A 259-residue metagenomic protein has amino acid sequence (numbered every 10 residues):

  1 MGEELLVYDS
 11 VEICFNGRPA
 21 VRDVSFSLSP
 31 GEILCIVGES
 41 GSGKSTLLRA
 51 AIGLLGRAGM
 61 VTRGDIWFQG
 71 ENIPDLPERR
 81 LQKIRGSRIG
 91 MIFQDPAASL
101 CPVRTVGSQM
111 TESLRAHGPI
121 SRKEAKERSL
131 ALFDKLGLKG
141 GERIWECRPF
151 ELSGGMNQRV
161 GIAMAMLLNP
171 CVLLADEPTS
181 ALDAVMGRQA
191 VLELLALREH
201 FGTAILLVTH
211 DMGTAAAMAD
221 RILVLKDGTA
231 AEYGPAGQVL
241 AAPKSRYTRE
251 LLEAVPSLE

Functional and structural regions predicted by a protein language model:
V37-E39: The feature captures the beta-strand-to-loop junction immediately N-terminal to the Walker
M60-N72: Conserved ABC transporter NBD signature motif
R148-L152, M156: Conserved ABC ATPase signature
L167-C171: A short, proline-enriched helix->beta-strand linker immediately N-terminal to the Walker B motif in ABC-type P-loop
T209-H210: H-loop/switch region of ABC-family ATPase nucleotide-binding domains
A215-A217: A short, surface-exposed alpha-helical micro-motif characterized by mixed small hydrophobic and charged/polar residues
A230-G234: ABC ATPase "signature
